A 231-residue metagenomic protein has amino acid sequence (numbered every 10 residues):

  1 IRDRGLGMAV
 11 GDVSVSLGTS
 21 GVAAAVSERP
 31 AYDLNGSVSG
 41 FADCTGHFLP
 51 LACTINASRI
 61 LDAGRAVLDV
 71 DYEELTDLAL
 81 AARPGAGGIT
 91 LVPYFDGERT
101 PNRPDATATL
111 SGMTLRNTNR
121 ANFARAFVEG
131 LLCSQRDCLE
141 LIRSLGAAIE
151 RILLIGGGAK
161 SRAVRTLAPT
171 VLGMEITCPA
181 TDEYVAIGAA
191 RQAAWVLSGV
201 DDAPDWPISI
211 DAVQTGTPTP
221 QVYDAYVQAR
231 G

Functional and structural regions predicted by a protein language model:
I1-D12: Conserved phosphate-binding catalytic cores of ATP/NTP-utilizing and phosphoryl-transfer enzymes
V15: Conserved active-site beta-strand element of glycosyltransferases/polysaccharide synthases
A25-D33, A42-G231: Glycine/Thr-rich phosphate-binding loops that ligate phosphate moieties of nucleotide and other phosphorylated ligands
V38-S39: Glycine-rich, aromatic-lined ligand/substrate-binding cores of catalytic and carbohydrate-binding domains
